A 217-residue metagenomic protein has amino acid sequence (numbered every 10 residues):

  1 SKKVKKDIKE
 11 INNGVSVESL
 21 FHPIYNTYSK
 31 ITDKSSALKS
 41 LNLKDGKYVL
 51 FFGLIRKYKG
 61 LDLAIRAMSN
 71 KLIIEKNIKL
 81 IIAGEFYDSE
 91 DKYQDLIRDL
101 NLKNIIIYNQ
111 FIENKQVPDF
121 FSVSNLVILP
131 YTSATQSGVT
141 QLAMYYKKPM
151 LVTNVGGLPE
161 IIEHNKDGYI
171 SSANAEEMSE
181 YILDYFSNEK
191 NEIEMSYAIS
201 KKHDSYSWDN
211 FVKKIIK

Functional and structural regions predicted by a protein language model:
S1-I31: Donor nucleotide-sugar binding/catalytic pocket of nucleotide-sugar-dependent glycosyltransferases
S19, Q141-L142, V155-N165, Y169-I170: Short acidic/histidine- and often glycine-rich active-site loop of Leloir-type glycosyltransferases that engages
I24, F52, K79-K92, Q110: Glycosyltransferase donor-sugar binding loop
S29-L43: A short helix/loop element that forms part of the nucleotide-sugar donor recognition site in Leloir-type
L43-K59, I65-M68, I81: Conserved donor-binding/catalytic core segment of Leloir-type glycosyltransferases
K92-P118: Nucleotide-activated donor-binding/catalytic signature segment of Leloir-type glycosyltransferases, i.e., the conserved
D119-T135, K148: Acidic donor-binding loop of glycosyltransferase active sites
H164-E176, D184-K190: Conserved acidic donor-binding segment of nucleotide-sugar-dependent glycosyltransferases
